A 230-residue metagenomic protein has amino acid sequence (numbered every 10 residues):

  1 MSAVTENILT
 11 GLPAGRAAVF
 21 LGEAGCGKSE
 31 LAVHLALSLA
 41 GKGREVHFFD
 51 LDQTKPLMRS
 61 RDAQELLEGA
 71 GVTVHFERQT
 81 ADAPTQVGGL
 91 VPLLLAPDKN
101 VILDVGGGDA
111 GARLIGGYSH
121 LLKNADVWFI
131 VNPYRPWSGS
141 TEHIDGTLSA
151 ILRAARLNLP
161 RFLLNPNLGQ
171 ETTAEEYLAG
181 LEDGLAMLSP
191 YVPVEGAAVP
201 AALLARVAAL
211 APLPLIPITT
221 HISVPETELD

Functional and structural regions predicted by a protein language model:
M1-L12: Pre-Walker A adenine-sensing motif
F20: Hydrophobic anchor at the beta1->P-loop junction of P-loop NTPases
A24: The conserved Walker
K28: Conserved lysine of the Walker
L31, L35: Hydrophobic positions on the alpha1 helix immediately C-terminal to the Walker A/P-loop
L37-Q86: N-terminal phosphate/diphosphate-binding loop that engages ATP/GTP or pyrophosphate donors across diverse enzyme folds
E77-T80, K99-L114: Switch II (G3) loop of P-loop NTPases
D109-A211: Conserved catalytic-core segment of NTP-binding enzymes
